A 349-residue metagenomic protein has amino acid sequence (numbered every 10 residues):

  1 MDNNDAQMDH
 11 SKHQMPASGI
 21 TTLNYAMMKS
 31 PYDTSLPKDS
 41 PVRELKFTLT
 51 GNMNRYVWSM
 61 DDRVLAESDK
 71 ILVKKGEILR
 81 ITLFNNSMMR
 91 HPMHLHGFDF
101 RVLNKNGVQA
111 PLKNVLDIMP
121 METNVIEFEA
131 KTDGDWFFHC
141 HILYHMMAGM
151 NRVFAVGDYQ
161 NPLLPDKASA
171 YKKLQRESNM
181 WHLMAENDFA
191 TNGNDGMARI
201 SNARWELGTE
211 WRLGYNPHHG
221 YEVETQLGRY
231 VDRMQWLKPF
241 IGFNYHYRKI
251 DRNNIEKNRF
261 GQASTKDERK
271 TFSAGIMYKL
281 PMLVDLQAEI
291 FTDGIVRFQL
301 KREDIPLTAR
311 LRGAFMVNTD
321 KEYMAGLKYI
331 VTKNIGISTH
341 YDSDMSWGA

Functional and structural regions predicted by a protein language model:
M1-L183, N187, G193-D195: Copper-binding active sites and cupredoxin-like electron-transfer domains, recognizing His/Cys-rich ligand loops
L174-G196, I200-A349: Outer-membrane pore/translocation modules
